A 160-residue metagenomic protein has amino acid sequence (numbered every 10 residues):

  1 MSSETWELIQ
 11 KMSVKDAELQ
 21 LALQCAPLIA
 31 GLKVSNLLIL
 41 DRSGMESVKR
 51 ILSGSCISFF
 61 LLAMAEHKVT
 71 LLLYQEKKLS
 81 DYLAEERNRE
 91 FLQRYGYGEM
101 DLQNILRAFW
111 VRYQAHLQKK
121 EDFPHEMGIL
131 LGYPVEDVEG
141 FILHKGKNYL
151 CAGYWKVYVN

Functional and structural regions predicted by a protein language model:
M1-I39: Short, extreme N-terminal leader segments that mark the start of a protein/domain
A22-G31, F59-A63, Q114-Q118: Short, flexible, solvent-exposed loop/turn segments with mixed acidic/basic and small polar residues
K33, A63, L106, I142: Conserved catalytic core of nucleotide polymerization and phosphodiester-bond processing enzymes
K33-S35, H67-V69, P124-E126: Short, surface-exposed beta-edge/turn micro-motifs
M45-I105: A glycine-rich, hydrophobic loop/mini-helix early in the fold
G96-H125: Internal catalytic-core helix/loop-beta-alpha segment that presents or stabilizes conserved functional determinants
F123-L150: Hydrophobic/aromatic-rich, well-ordered segments within soluble, folded domains that form packed cores
C151-N160: Accessory, usually C-terminal, subdomains that scaffold auxiliary metal cofactors
